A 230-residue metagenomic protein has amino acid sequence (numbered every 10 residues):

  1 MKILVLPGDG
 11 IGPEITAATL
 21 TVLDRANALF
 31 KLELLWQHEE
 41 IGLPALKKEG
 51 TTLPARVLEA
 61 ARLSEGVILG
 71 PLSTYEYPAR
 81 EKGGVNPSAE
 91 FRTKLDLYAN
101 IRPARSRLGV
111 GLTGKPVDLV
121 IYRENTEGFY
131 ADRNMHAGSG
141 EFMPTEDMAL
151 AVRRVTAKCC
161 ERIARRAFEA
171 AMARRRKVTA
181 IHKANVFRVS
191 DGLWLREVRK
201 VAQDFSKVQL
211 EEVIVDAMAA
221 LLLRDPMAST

Functional and structural regions predicted by a protein language model:
M1-K2, L32, R62-G66, L97-Y98 (+4 more regions): Short coil/turn connectors at secondary-structure junctions
L4-T21, A26-N27, E141-D216: Glycine-rich phosphate/diphosphate-binding loop of Rossmann-like nucleotide-binding domains
L29-A55, A219-L222: N-terminal beta-loop-helix "entrance" segment that forms/cooperates in small-molecule cofactor or anionic ligand
L35-E39, R102, T179, E211-V213: General small-molecule cofactor/ligand-binding pocket signal
I41, S73, N125, K183 (+1 more regions): Active-site beta-loop-alpha junctions enriched in small/polar residues
L46-F142, D147-L150: N-terminal glycine-rich phosphate/adenylate-binding segment common to multiple enzyme folds
E49, R188-V198, R224-T230: Short glycine/threonine-rich loop-to-helix capping motif typified by GTGT followed within a few residues by an Asp-Pro
L58-E76, K207-T230: Glycine-rich phosphate-binding loop
